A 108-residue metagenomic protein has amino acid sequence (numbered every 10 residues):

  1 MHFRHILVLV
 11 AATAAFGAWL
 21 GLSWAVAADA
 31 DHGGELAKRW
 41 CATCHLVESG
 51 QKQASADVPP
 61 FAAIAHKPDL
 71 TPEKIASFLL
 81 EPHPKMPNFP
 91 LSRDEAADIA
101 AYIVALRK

Functional and structural regions predicted by a protein language model:
M1-I6: N-terminal secretory signal peptides that target proteins for export/translocation
V10-G21: Bacterial N-terminal signal peptides
L22-A27: Signal peptide processing junction and immediate N-terminal pro/mature segment of secreted/exported proteins
A28-V58, P82-P84, A105-K108: Periplasmic/extracellular electron-transfer cofactor-ligation site, primarily the c-type cytochrome heme-c attachment
L46-A76: Gly/Gly-Pro-rich "capping" loops immediately C-terminal to redox-active cysteine motifs in periplasmic/lumenal
E73-L80, P87-P90: Long, charge-enriched, surface-exposed interaction segments in small proteins/subunits
P90-K108: C-terminal capping alpha-helices of c-type cytochrome domains
